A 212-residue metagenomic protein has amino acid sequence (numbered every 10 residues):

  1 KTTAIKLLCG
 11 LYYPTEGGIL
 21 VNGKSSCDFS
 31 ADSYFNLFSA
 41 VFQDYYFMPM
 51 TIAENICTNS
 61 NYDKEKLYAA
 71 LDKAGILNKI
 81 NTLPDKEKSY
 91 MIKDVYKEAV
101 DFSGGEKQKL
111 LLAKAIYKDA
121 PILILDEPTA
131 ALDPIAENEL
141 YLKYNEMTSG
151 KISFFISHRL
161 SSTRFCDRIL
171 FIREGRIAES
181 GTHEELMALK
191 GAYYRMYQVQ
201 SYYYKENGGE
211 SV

Functional and structural regions predicted by a protein language model:
C9: Helix-to-loop junction immediately C-terminal to a conserved catalytic motif
L20, F35, A53-K97, Y141-L142 (+1 more regions): ABC ATPase nucleotide-binding domain helical subdomain, centered on the C-loop/LSGGQ "ABC signature"
L20, L77-L110, D119, Y203-S211: ABC-fold ATPase nucleotide-binding domain signature/coupling loops
K86, L142, R164-V212: C-terminal portion of ABC ATPase nucleotide-binding domains
L123-E127: Catalytic Walker B motif of ABC-type/P-loop ATPase nucleotide-binding domains
P134-A136: Helix N-cap at the start of a conserved alpha-helix in ABC-type nucleotide-binding domains
E146-F155, T163: Conserved catalytic loops of ABC-family nucleotide-binding domains
